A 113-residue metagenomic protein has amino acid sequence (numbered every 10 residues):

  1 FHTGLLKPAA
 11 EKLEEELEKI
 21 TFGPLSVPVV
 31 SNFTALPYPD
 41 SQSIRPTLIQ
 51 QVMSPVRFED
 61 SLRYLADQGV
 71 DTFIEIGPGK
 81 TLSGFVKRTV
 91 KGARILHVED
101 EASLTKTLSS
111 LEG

Functional and structural regions predicted by a protein language model:
F1-I76, K80-S83, T105: Acyltransferase
P8-E15, K91-A93, E112-G113: Short, hinge-like loop/turn segments at secondary-structure boundaries
E16-L17, E101-A102, K106-G113: NAD(P)-dependent dehydrogenase/reductase Rossmann-like domain
L82-T105: Short acidic, glycine/proline-enriched helix-loop-strand junctions
